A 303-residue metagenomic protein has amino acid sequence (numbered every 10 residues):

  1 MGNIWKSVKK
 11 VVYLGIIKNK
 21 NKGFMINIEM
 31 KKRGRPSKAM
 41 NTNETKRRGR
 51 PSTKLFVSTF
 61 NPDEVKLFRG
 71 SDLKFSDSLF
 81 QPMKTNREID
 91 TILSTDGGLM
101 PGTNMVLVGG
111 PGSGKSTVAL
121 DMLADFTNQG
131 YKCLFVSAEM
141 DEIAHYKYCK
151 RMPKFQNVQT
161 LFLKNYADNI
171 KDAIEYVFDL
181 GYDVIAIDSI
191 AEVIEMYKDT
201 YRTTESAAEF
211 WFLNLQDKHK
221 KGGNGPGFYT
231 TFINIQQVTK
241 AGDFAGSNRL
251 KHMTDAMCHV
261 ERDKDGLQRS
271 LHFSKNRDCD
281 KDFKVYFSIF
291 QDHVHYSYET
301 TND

Functional and structural regions predicted by a protein language model:
I26-T53: Arg/Lys-rich, glycine/proline-spaced intrinsically disordered segments in nuclear chromatin/transcription regulators
K54-M152: The Walker A/P-loop phosphate-binding site
N61-V65, G70-L73, S78, F178-G181 (+6 more regions): Short, flexible loop motifs at catalytic/binding sites
G110, Q129-D217: Conserved inter-motif catalytic segment of the P-loop NTP-binding fold
D217-D303: Phosphate-binding/switch region of NTP-binding enzymes
